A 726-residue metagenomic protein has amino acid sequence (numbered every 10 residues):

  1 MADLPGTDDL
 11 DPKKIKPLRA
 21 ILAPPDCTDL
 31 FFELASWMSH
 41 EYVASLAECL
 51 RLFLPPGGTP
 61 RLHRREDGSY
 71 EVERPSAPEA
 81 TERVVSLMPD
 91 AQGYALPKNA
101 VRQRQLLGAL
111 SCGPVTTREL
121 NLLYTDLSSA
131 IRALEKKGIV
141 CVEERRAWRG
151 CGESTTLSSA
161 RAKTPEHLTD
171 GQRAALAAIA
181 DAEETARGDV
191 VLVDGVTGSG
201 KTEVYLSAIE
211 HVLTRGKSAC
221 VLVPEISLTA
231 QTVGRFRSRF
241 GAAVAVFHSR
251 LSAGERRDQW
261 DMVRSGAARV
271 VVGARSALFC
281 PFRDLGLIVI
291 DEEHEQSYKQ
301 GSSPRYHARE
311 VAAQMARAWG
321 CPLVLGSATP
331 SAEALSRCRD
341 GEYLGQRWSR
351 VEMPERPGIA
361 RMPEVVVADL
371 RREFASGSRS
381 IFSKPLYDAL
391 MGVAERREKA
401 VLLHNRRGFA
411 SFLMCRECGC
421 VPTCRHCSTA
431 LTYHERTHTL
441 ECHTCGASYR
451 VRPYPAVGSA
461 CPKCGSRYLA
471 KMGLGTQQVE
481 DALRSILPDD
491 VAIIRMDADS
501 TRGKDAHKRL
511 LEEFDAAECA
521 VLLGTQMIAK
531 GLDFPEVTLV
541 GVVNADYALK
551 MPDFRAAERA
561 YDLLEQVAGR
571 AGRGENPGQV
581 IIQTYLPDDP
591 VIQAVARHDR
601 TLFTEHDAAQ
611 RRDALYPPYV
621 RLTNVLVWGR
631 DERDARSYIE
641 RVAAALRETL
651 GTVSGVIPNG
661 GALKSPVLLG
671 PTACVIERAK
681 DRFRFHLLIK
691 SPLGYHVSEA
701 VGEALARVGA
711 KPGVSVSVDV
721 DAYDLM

Functional and structural regions predicted by a protein language model:
M1-D26, T117, L122, T429 (+5 more regions): Conserved nucleotide-binding/hydrolysis modules and their immediate coupling elements across P-loop/ASCE NTPase motors
M1-S327, A334, R339-A360, E395 (+3 more regions): Accessory, non-ATPase domains that flank or precede helicase/AAA+ motor cores in DNA-metabolism machines
P25-D26, V244-A253, E295-Y306, E373-S380 (+3 more regions): Flexible beta-alpha connector loops of hexameric P-loop NTPases
G57-P97, V366-R371, Q478, I486 (+4 more regions): Accessory helical-bundle/CTD segments and flexible terminal tails appended to RecA-like ATPase motors
C220, F240-L251, R425-H426, T432 (+4 more regions): Conserved RecA-like helicase motor-core motifs
A274-R275, D291-E293, R406, T525 (+1 more regions): Walker B catalytic acidic pair
R339-I381, A609-P617: Interdomain hinge/linker at the junction between the two RecA-like core domains of SF2 helicases
F382, L386-Y387, G392-P488: Cys/His-rich short segments
